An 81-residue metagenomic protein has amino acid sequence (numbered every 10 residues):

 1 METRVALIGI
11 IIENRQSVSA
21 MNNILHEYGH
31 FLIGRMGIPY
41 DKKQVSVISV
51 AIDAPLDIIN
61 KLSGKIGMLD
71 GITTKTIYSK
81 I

Functional and structural regions predicted by a protein language model:
M1-I81: Long, contiguous binding/interaction regions
